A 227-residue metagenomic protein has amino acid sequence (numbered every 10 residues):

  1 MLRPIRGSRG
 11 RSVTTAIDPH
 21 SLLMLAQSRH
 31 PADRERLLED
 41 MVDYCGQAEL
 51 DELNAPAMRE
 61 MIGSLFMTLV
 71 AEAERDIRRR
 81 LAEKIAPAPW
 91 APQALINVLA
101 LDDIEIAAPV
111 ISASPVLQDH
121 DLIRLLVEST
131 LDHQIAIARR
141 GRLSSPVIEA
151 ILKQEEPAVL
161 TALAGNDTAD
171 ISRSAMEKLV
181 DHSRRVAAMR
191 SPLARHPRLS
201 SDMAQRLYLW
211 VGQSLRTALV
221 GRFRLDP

Functional and structural regions predicted by a protein language model:
L2-P227: Alpha-helical scaffold segments
